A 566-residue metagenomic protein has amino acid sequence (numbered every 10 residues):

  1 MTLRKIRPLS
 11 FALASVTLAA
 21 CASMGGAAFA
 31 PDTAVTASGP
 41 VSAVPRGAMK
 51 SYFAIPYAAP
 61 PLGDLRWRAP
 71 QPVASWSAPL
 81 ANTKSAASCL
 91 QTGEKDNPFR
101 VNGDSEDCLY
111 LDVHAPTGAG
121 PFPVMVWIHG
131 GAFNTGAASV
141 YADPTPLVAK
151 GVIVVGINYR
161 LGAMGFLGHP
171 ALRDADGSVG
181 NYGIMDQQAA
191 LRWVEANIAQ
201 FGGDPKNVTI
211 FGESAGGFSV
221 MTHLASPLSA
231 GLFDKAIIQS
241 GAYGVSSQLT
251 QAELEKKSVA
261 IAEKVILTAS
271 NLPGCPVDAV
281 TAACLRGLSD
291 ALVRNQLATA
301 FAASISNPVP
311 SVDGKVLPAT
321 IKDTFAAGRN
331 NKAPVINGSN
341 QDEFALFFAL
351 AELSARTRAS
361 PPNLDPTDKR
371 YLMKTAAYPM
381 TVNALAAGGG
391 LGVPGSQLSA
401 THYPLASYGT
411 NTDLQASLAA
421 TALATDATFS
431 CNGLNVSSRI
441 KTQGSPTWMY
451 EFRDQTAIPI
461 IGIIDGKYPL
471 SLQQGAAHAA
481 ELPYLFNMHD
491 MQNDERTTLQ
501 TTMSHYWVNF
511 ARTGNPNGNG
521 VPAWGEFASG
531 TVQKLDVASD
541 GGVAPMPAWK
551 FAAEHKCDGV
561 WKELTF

Functional and structural regions predicted by a protein language model:
M1-K5, V245, F429: Positively charged n-region of N-terminal signal peptides that target proteins for export
T2-S23: Gram-negative bacterial Sec-dependent N-terminal signal peptides
A22-G118, L285, A291-L297, S539-A544 (+1 more regions): Catalytic-loop region of hydrolases
A34, A54, Q91-A282, T299 (+4 more regions): Serine-hydrolase-like catalytic core of hydrolytic proteins
R160-G162, F211-A215, E451-I458, P522-G530: Short, solvent-exposed turn/loop segments enriched in Gly/Ser/Thr/Pro and often Arg
D186-A189, W193, S219, E253 (+12 more regions): Extracytoplasmic/secreted proteins, especially bacterial periplasmic and envelope-associated proteins
A291-T497: Substrate-gating cap/lid region and adjacent catalytic-acid/histidine neighborhood within extracellular/lumenal
K315-L317, N331-A333, N411-S417, A427 (+4 more regions): Alpha/beta-hydrolase-fold serine-hydrolase catalytic core, especially in secreted/extracellular enzymes
